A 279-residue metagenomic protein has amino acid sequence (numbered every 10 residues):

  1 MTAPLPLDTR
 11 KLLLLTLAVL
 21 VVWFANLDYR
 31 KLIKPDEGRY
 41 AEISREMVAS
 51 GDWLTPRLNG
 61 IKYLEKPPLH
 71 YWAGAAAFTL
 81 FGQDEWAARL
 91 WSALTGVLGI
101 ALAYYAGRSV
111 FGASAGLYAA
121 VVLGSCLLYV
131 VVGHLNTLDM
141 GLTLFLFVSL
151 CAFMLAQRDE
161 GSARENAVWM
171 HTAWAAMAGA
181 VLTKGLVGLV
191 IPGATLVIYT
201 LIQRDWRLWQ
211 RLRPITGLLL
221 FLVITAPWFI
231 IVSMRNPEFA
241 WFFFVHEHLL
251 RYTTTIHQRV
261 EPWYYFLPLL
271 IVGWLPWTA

Functional and structural regions predicted by a protein language model:
T2-A279: Membrane-integral, polyisoprenol-dependent glycosyltransferases of the GT-C/oligosaccharyltransferase superfamily
